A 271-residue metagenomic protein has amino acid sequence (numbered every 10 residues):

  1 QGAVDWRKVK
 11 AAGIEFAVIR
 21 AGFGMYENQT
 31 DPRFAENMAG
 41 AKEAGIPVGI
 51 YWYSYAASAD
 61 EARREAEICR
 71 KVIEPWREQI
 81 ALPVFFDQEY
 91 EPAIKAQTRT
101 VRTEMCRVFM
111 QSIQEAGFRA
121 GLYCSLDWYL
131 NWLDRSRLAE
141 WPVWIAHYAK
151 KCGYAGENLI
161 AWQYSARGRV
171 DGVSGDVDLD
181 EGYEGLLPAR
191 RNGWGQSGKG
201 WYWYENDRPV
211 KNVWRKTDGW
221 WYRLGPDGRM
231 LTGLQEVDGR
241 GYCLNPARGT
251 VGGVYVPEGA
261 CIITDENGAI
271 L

Functional and structural regions predicted by a protein language model:
Q1-K8, S136-R191: Functionally critical loop-and-helix segments that line ligand-binding/catalytic clefts of soluble enzyme domains
Q1-M110, Q114-A116: Substrate-binding cleft of extracellular glycoside hydrolase catalytic domains
F23, W52-S54, Y90, L126 (+5 more regions): A mature extracytoplasmic/lumenal domain signature
V48, R119-G121, V143: Hydrophobic anchor at the start of a short beta-strand that flanks the dinucleotide cofactor-binding loop
E61-R64, W128-S136: Glycine-rich, charge-decorated loop segments at or immediately adjacent to ligand/cofactor-binding or catalytic sites
R70-F86, Y90-P92, L133-N158: Structural recognition of alpha->loop->beta junctions
I113-N131: Aromatic-lined carbohydrate-recognition surfaces of secreted/lumenal glycan-active proteins
A189-L271: Extracellular adhesion/carbohydrate-binding repeat motifs centered on closely spaced tryptophans
